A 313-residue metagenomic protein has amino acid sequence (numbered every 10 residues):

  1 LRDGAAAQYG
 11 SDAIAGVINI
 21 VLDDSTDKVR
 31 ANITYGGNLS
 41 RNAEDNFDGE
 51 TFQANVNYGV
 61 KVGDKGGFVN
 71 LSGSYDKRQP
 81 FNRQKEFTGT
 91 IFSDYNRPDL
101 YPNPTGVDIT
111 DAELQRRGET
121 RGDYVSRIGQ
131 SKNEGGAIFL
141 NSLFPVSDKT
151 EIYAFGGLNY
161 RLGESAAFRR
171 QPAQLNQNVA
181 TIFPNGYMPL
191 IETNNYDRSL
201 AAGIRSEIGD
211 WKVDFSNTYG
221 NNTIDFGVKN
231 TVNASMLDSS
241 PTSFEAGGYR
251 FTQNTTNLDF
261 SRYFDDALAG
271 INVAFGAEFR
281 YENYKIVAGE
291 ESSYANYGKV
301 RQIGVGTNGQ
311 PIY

Functional and structural regions predicted by a protein language model:
L1, T34-R41, E119-S126, A180-M188 (+2 more regions): Extracytoplasmic loops and strand-loop junctions of Gram-negative outer membrane beta-barrel proteins
L1-T34: A beta-strand signature from Gram-negative outer-membrane beta-barrel systems, especially the internal plug domain
Y9-D12, G37-T51: Solvent-exposed loop/turn segments connecting transmembrane beta-strands in outer-membrane beta-barrel proteins
I14-G16, D27-V29, F52-A54, G67 (+1 more regions): Envelope-exposed proteins and targeting segments
G37, E86-Y95, S165-V179, K229-S239 (+1 more regions): Flexible, surface-exposed loop regions and adjacent strand-edge segments of Gram-negative outer-membrane beta-barrel
G37-R41, V60, F264: Short, polar/charged loop or turn motifs at beta-strand boundaries
D45-A167, P172, N178-A180, N185 (+2 more regions): Transmembrane beta-barrel wall of Gram-negative outer-membrane proteins
F139-G163, M188-Y313: Face-selective signature of the C-terminal outer-membrane beta-barrel domain
